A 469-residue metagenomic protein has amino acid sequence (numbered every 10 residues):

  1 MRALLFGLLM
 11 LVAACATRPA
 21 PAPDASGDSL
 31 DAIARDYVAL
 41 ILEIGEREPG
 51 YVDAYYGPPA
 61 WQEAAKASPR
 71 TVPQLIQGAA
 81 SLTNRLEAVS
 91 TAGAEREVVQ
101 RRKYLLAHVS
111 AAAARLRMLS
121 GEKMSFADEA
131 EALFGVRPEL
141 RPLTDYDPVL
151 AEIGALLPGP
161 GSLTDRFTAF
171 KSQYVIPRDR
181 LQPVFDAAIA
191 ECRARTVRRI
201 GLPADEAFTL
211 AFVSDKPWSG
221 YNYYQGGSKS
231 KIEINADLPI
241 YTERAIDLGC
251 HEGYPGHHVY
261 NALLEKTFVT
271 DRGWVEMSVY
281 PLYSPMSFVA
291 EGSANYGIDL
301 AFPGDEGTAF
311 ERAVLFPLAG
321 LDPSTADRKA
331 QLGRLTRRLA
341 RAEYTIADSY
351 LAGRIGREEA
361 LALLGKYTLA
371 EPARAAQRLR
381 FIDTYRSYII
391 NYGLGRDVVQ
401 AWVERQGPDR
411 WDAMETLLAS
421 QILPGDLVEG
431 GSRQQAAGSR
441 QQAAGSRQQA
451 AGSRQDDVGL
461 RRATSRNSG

Functional and structural regions predicted by a protein language model:
L5-A14: Bacterial N-terminal signal peptides
C15-R440, A444, R466: N-terminal maturation segment of proteins
Q434-Q435, Q441-Q442, Q448-Q449, R454-D456 (+1 more regions): Intrinsically disordered, low-complexity repeat/linker tracts enriched for polar/charged residues
